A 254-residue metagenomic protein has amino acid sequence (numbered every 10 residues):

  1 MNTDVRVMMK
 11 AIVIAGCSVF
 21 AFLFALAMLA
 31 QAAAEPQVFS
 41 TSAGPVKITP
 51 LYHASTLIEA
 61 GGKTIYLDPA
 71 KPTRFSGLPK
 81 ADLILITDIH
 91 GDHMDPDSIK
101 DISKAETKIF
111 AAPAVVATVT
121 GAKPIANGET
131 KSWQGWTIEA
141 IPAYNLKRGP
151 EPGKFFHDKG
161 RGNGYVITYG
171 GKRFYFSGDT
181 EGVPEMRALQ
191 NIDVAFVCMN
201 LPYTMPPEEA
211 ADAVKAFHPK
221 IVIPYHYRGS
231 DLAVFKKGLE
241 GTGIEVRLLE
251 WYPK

Functional and structural regions predicted by a protein language model:
M1-S18: Short, low-complexity, charge-dense intrinsically disordered segments
A15-M28: Bacterial N-terminal signal peptides
A32-P79, P124-Q190, L249-K254: Core dinuclear metal-dependent hydrolase active-site scaffold
P45-V46, S103-K108, K172-F174, K220-I221: Short active-site oxyanion
Y66, K71-V116, Q190-F196: Active-site metal-binding motif and surrounding structural segment of the metallo-beta-lactamase
P72-F75, H90-M94, V116-V119, E129-K131 (+5 more regions): Active-site environment of divalent metal-dependent phosphoester hydrolases
K123-Q134, K159, A211, K215-K254: Binuclear metal-ion centers of metallo-dependent hydrolases, dominated by the metallo-beta-lactamase
N163-F217, P224, R228-G229: Metallo-beta-lactamase
